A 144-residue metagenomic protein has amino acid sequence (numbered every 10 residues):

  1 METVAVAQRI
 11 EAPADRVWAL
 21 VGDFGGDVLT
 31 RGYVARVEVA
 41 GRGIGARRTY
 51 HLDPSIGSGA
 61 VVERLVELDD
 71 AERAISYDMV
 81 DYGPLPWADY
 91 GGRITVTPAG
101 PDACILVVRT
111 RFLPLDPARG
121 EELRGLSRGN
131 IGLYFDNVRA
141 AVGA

Functional and structural regions predicted by a protein language model:
M1-G43: Hydrophobic ligand-binding cavity/cleft-lining segments
M1-T3, G45, S58, E72 (+2 more regions): A general secondary-structure signal for short beta-strands and their flanking turns/coil in non-transmembrane regions
V6-Q8, V61-E67, Y90-P98: Hydrophobic/aromatic beta-strand elements that line small-molecule binding cavities or substrate pockets in beta-rich
Q8, R48-Y50, W87, R119: Amphipathic alpha-helical hairpins
D15, A19, P101, G125 (+2 more regions): Replace "anionic and nucleotidyl ligands
G22-D23, G132, D136: Solvent-exposed alpha-helix faces
G25-V28, R36-L85, N137-A144: Glycine-rich portal/gate segments that line the openings of hydrophobic small-molecule binding cavities
M79-G129, L133: Beta-strand/loop substructures that line and gate deep hydrophobic ligand-binding cavities in soluble
